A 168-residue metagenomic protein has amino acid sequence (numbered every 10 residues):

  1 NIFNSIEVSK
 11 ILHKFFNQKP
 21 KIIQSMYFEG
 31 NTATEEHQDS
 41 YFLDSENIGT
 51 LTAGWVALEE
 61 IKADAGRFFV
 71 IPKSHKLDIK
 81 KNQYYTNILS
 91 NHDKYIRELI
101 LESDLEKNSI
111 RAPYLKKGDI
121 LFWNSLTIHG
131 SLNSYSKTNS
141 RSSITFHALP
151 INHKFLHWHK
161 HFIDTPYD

Functional and structural regions predicted by a protein language model:
N1-N4, A33-T34, N91: Non-heme Fe(II)/2-oxoglutarate
N1-S25, N47, L58: Signature of the catalytic double-stranded beta-helix
F28-T32: Short, conserved phosphate-binding/catalytic loop or strand-edge motifs used in phosphoryl-/nucleotidyl-transfer
Q38: Acidic, metal-coordinating catalytic segment for phosphate/diphosphate chemistry, firing primarily on the Nudix
D44-A63, Y114-K117, F122, H147-I151: Short, conserved beta-strand element in jelly-roll/cupin
T52, G66, S142: Change "...and in nucleic-acid phosphodiester-cleaving endonucleases..." to "...and in nucleic-acid processing enzymes
A63-I128: Double-stranded beta-helix
K80-Y85, K117-F122, L126-D168: Non-heme Fe(II)/2-oxoglutarate
